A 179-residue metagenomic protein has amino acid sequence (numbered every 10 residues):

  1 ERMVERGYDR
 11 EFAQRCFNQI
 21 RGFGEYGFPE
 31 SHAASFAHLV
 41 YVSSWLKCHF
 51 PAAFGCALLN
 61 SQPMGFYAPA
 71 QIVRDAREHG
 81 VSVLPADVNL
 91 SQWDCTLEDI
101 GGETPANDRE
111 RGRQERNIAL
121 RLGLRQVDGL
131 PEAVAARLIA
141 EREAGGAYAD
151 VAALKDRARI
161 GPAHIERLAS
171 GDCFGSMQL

Functional and structural regions predicted by a protein language model:
E1-L179: Noncatalytic, beta-rich nucleic-acid-contacting surfaces in large DNA/RNA-processing enzymes
